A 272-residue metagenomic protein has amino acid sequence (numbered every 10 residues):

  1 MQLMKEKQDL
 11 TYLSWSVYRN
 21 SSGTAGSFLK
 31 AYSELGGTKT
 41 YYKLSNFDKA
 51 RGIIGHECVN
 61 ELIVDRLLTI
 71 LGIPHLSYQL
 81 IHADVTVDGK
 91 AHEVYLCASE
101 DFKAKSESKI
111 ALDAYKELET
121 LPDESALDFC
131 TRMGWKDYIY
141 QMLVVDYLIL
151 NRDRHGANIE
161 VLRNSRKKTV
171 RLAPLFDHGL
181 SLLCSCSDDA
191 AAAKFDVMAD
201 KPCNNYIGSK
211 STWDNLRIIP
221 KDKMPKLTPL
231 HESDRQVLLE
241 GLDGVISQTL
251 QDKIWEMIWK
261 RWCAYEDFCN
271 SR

Functional and structural regions predicted by a protein language model:
M1-I110: Conserved ATP-binding subdomain of kinase catalytic cores across diverse folds
Q8-S16, D128-V144, C184-A190, C203-N215: A short, terminal or domain-edge coil/loop segment
E57, E61, Y138, R152-H155 (+1 more regions): Active-site-proximal structural scaffolding
L62, R66-I70, D137, Q141-V145 (+2 more regions): A broad, structural surface signal
Y78-T86, A157-N164, S271-R272: Short alpha-helical "patches" and their helix-cap loops
G89-E93, A98-L143, G244, A264: ATP-dependent phospho-/nucleotidyl transfer catalytic cores
P122-S187: Conserved kinase catalytic-core segment
R166-R272: C-terminal catalytic region of ATP-dependent kinase domains
